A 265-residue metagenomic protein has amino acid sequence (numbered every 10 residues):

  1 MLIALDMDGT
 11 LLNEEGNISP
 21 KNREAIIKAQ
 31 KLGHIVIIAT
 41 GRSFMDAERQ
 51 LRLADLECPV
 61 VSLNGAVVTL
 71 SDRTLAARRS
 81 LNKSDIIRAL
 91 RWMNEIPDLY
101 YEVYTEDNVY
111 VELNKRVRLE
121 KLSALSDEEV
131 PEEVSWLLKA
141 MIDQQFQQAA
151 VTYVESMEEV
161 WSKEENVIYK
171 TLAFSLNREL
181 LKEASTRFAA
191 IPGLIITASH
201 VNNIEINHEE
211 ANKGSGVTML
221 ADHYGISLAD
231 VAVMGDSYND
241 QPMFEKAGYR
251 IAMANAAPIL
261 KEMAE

Functional and structural regions predicted by a protein language model:
M1-L2, N13, I18-P20, A189 (+1 more regions): Mg2+-dependent phosphoryl-transfer enzymes with acidic/Ser/Thr/Gly-rich catalytic loops
P20-E132: Active-site phosphate-binding/coordination module
N22, A47-L51, A184, A247 (+1 more regions): Hydrophobic packing residues within well-ordered alpha-helices of enzyme cores
G33-I37, L56-C58, Y169-K170, A229-D230 (+1 more regions): Short active-site oxyanion
I35, Y100, I195, Y249-R250: Residue-level detector of anion-binding/catalytic polar loops
E57-L63, I196-T197, R250-N255: Short hydrophobic/aromatic-enriched beta-strand-loop microsegments
W92, L99, Y104-V231: Conserved acidic, metal-coordinating active-site core of Asp-based, Mg2+-dependent phosphoryl-transfer enzymes
